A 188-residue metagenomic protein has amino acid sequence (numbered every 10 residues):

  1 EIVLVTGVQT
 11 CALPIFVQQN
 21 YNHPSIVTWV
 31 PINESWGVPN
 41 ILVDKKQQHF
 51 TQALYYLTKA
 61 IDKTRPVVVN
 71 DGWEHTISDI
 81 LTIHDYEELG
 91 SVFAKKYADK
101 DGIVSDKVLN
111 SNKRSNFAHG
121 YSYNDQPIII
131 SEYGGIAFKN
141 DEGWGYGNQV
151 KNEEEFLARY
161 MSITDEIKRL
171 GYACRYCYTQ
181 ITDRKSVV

Functional and structural regions predicted by a protein language model:
E1, E34, E132: Acidic-residue sensor for enzyme active/binding pockets
E1-C11, V187-V188: Single conserved hydrophobic/aromatic residue that forms the stacking wall/gate of nucleotide- or nucleobase-binding
I2-V3, P66-G72, S115-G120, C177: Intrinsically disordered, low-complexity boundary segments flanking structured domains
V8-E87, V92, K107, Y121-D125 (+1 more regions): Active-site mouth of glycoside hydrolases
S25-V30, T51, Y56, I77 (+2 more regions): Substrate-binding clefts and catalytic carboxylate motifs of secreted carbohydrate-active enzymes
